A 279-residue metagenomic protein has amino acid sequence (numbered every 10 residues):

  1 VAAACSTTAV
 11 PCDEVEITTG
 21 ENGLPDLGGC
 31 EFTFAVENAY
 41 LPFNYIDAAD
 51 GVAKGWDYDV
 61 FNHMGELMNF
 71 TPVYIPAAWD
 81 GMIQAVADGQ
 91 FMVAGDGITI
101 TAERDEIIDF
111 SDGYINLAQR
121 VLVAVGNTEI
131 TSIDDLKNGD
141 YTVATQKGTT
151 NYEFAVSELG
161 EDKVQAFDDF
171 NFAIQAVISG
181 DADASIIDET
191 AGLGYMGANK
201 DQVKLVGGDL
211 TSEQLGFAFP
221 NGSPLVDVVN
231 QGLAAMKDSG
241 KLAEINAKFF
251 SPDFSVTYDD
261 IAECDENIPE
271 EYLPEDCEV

Functional and structural regions predicted by a protein language model:
A9-N22, T150-Q165, L205, A234-V279: Ligand-binding clefts/hinges and TM-proximal coupling segments of bilobed small-molecule sensing domains
C12-G97: Extracytoplasmic small-molecule ligand-binding "clamshell" domains of the periplasmic binding protein/Venus flytrap
C30-V36, I133-G148: Short loop->beta-strand "edge-of-pocket" segments that line small-molecule binding or catalytic clefts across diverse
N38, I115-V123, E189, L193 (+2 more regions): Periplasmic-binding protein-like
N44-D47, F61-M68, N151-D168, M196-G197: Ligand-binding cleft/hinge of the Venus flytrap
Y58, T71-D135: Acidic, polar ligand-binding/catalytic clefts
Y58-L67, N127, D134, T149 (+1 more regions): Extended ligand-binding regions for polar small-molecule ligands
G81, G97-E106, E153-S157, I178 (+1 more regions): A ligand-binding cleft/hinge motif common to bilobed small-molecule-binding domains
